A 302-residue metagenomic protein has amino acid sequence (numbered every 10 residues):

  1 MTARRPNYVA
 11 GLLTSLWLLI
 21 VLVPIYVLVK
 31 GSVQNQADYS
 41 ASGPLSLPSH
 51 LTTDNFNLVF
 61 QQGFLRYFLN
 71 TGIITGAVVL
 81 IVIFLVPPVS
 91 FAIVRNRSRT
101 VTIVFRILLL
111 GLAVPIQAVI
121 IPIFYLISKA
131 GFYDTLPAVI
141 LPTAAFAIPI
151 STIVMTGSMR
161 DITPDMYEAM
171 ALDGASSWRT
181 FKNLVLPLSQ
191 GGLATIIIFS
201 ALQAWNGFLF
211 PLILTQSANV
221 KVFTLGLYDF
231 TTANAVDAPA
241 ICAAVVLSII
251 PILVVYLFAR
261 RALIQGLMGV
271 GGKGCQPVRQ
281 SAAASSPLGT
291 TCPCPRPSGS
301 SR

Functional and structural regions predicted by a protein language model:
M1-T2, Y39-Q61, C275-P297, R302: Membrane-topology segments of multi-pass transport proteins
P6-K273: A structural signal for multi-pass alpha-helical bundles of membrane permease subunits that mediate small-molecule
